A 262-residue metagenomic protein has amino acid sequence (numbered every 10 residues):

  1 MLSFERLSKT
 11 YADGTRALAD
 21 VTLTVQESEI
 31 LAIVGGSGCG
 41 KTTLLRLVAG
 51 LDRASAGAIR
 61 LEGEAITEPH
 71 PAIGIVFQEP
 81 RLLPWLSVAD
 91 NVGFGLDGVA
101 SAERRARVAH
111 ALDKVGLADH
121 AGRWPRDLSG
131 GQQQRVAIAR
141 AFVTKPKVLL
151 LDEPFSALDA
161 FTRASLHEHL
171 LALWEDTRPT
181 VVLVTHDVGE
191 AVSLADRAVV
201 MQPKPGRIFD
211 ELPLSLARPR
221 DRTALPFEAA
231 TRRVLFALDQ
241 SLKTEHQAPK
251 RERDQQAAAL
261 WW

Functional and structural regions predicted by a protein language model:
A12-D13, L86, D90-A106, K114: ABC-type ATPase nucleotide-binding domains, specifically the catalytic core motifs of the NBD
V34-G36: The feature captures the beta-strand-to-loop junction immediately N-terminal to the Walker
A49: Helix-to-loop junction immediately C-terminal to a conserved catalytic motif
G57-P69: Conserved ABC transporter NBD signature motif
W124-L128, Q132: Conserved ABC ATPase signature
V143-K147: A short, proline-enriched helix->beta-strand linker immediately N-terminal to the Walker B motif in ABC-type P-loop
